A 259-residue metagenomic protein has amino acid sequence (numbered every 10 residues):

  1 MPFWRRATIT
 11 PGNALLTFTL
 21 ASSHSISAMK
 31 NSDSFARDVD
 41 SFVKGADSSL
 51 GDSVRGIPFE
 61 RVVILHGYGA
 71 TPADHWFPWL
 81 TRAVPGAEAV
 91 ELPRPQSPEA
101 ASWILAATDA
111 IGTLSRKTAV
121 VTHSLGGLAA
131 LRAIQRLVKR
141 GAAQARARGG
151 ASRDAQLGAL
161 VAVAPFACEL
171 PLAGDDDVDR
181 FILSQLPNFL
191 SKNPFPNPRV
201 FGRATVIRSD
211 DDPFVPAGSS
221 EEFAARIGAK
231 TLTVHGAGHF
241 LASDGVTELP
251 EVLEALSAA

Functional and structural regions predicted by a protein language model:
T10-G12, S22-S27, S32: Intrinsically disordered, low-complexity segments enriched in small polar residues
G56-R116, H239: Active-site catalytic motif of lipid deacylating hydrolases and related acyltransferases
L92, A162-E169: Active-site nucleophile loop of the alpha/beta-hydrolase fold
T122-G126, A130: Gly/Ala-rich beta-loop-alpha elbow adjacent to hydrolase catalytic centers
R153-P165: A conserved short beta-strand
V206-R208: Short beta-strand/loop motif that positions the catalytic acidic residue of the alpha/beta-hydrolase fold
P213-S219: Conserved alpha/beta-hydrolase "acid-adjacent" motif
A237-T247: Catalytic histidine-centered segment of alpha/beta-hydrolase-like enzymes
